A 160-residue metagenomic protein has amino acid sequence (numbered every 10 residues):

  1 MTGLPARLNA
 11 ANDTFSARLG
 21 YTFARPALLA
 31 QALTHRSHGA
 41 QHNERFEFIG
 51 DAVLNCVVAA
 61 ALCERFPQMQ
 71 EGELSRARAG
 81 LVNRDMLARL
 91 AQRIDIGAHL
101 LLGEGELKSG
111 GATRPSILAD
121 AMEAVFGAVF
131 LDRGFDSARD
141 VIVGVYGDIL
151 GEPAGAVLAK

Functional and structural regions predicted by a protein language model:
M1-K160: Double-stranded RNA-binding/processing signature
